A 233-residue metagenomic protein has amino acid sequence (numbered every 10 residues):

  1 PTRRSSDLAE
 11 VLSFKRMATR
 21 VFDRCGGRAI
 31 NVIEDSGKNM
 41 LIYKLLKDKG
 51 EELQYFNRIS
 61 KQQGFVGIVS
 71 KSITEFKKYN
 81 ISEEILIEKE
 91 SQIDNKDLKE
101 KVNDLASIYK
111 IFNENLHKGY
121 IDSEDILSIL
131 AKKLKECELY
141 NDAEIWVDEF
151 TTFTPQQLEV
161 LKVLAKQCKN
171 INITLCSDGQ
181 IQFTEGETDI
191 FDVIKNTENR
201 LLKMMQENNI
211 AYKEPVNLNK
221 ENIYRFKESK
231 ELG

Functional and structural regions predicted by a protein language model:
P1-R3, K15, L175-G179, D189 (+1 more regions): A short beta-strand-to-loop transition that corresponds to the Sensor-1 phosphate-sensing loop of AAA+ P-loop ATPases
P1-R3, V69, L161, L201: Hydrophobic packing residues within well-ordered alpha-helices of enzyme cores
R3-E88, K96: Conserved P-loop NTPase-based nucleic-acid remodeling module centered on helicase motor cores
R3-S13, I30, L161, E221-G233: Anion-coordinating catalytic cores for phosphoryl-, nucleotidyl-, and glycosidic chemistry
E10, F14-M17, K38-L41, F65 (+6 more regions): Alpha-helical structural motif
M17-D23, Q180-T184, I223-K227: Switch/connector loops and helix/strand junctions flanking conserved nucleotide-binding motifs in nucleotide-processing
E34-D35, I85-M205, K213-E214: Conserved helicase NTPase motor core
L53-V66, N199-G233: Coupling/hinge elements of helicase-like and P-loop NTPase modules
